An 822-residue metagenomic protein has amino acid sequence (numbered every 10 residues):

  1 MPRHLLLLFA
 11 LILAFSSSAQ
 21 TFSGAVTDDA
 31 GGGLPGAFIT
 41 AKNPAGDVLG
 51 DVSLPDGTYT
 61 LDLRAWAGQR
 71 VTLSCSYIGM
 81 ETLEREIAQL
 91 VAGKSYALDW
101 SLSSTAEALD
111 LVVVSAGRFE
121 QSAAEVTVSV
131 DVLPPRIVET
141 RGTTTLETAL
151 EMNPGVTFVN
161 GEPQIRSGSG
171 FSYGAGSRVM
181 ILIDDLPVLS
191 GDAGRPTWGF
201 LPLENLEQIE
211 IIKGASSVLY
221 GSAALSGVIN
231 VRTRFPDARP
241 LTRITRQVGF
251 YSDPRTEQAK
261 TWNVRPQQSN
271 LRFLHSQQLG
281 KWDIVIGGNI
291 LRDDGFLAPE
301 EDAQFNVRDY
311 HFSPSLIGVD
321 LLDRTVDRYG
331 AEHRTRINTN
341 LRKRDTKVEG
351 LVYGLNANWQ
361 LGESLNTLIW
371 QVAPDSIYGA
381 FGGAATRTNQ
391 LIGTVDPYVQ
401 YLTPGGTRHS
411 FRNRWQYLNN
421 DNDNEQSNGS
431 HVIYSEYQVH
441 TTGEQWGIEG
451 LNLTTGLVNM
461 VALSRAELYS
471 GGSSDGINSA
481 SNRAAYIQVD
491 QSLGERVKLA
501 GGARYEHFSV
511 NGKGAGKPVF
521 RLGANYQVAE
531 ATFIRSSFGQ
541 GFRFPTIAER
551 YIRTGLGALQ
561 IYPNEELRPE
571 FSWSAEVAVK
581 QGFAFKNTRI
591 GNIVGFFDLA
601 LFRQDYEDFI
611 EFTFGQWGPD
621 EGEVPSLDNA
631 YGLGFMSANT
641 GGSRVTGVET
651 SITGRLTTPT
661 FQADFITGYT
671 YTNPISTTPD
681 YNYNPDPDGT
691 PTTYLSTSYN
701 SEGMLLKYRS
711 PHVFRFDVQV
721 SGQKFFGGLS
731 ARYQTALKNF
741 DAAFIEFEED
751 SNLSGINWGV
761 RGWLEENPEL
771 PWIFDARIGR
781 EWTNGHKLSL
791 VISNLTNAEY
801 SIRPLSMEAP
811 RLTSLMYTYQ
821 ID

Functional and structural regions predicted by a protein language model:
T27-D29, A37-P44, S74-E81, V91-E139: Short, acidic, small-residue-rich periplasmic hinge/interaction motif at the N-terminus of Gram-negative outer-membrane
S95-W100, L146-A149, Q164-R166, V179-L182 (+3 more regions): N-terminal periplasmic accessory domains that precede and gate Gram-negative outer-membrane beta-barrel machines
E147-L186, S190: Extracytoplasmic beta-strand/coil segments of soluble accessory domains associated with Gram-negative outer-membrane
D185, S276-W282, G287, G330-E332 (+6 more regions): Conserved C-terminal beta-signal and adjacent last beta-strands/turns of outer-membrane beta-barrel proteins
L186-G214, F273: Short acidic/polar hinge/loop motifs at secondary-structure boundaries that mediate gating or recognition
T245, L493, K498, F602-D605 (+1 more regions): Gram-negative outer-membrane beta-barrel transporters
W262-L365, L391: Transmembrane beta-barrel wall of Gram-negative outer-membrane proteins
S410-N413, Y417-N420, V461, Q527 (+4 more regions): Membrane-embedded beta-barrel scaffold of Gram-negative outer-membrane proteins
